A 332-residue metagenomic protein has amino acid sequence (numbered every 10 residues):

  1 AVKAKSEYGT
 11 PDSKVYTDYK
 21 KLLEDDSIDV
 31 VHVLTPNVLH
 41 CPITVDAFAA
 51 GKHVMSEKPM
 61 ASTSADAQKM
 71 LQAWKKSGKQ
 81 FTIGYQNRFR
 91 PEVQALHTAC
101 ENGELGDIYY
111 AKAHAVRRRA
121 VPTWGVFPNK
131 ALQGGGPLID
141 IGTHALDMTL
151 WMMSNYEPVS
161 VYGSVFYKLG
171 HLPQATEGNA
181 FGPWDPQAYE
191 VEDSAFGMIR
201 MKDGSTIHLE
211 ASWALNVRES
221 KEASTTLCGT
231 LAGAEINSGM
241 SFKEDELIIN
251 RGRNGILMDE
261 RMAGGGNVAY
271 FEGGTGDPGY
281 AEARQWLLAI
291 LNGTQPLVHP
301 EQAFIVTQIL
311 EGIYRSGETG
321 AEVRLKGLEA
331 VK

Functional and structural regions predicted by a protein language model:
E7, V30-H32, Q68, Q285-K332: C-terminal helix-rich "cap/oligomerization" subdomain common to oxidoreductases
E7-A73, P278: Beta-loop-alpha module in the N-terminal Rossmann-like domain of NAD(P)-dependent dehydrogenases, especially those
T17, S56, F81-I83, I236: Hydrophobic residues in well-ordered beta-strands that form the structural core
Q68-Q86, L105-A113: Rossmann-fold dehydrogenase core element
N87-Y189, G320: Predominantly a Rossmann-like dinucleotide-binding segment in NAD(P)-dependent oxidoreductases
P122, D147-D245, Y280-N292, G312 (+1 more regions): Contiguous beta-strand/loop segments that form the cofactor/metal-binding neighborhood of enzyme cores
F271-A283, E301: Active-site loop of classical SDR/Rossmann-like NAD(P)-dependent oxidoreductases, centered on the catalytic Tyr-X3-Lys
